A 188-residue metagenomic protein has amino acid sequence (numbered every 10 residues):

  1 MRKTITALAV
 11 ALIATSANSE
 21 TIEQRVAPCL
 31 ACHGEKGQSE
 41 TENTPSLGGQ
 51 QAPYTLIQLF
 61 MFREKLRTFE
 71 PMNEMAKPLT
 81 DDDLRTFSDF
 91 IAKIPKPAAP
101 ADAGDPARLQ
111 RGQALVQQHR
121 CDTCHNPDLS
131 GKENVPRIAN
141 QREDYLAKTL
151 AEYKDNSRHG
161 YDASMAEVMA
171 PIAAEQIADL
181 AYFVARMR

Functional and structural regions predicted by a protein language model:
I5, V10-N18: Hydrophobic h-region of N-terminal signal peptides that target proteins for export in Gram-negative bacteria
N18-Q38, A99-P100, G104-P127, R142: Sequence/structural segment immediately N-terminal to covalent heme-attachment motifs in c-type and related
H33, R63, H125, K154 (+1 more regions): Protein kinase-like catalytic domain
G37-R67, N73-L79, Q113, Q117 (+2 more regions): Gly/Gly-Pro-rich "capping" loops immediately C-terminal to redox-active cysteine motifs in periplasmic/lumenal
K77-A99, D144, V168-R188: C-terminal capping alpha-helices of c-type cytochrome domains
